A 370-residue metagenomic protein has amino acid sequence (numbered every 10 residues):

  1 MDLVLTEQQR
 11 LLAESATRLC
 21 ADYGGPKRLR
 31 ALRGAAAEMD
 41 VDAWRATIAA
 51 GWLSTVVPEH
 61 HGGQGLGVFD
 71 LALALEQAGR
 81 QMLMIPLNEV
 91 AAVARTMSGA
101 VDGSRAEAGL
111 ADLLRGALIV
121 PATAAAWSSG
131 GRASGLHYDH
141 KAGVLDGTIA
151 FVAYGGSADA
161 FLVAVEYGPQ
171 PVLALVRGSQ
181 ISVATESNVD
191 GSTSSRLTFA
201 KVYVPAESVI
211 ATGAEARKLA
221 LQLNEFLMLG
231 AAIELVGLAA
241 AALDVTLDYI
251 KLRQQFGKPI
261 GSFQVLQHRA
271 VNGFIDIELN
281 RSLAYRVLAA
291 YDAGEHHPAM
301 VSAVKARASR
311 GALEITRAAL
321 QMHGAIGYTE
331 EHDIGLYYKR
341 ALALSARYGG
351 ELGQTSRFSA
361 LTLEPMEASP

Functional and structural regions predicted by a protein language model:
M1-Q81, G103, G116, Q222-P370: Alpha-helical interface subdomain recognition
L66-G67, G130-A133, Y154-A158: Short glycine/proline-enriched turns and hinge-like loops at secondary-structure junctions
L83-G103: N-terminal glycine-rich flavin-associated loop
R115-A117, R132, S157-D159, Q170 (+5 more regions): A generic structural signal for well-ordered coil/turn residues at beta-strand boundaries that shape enzyme active-site
R115-S128: A short, Trp-centered hydrophobic/proline-enriched beta-strand micro-motif
G131-D146, E295, H332: Cytochrome P450 C-terminal beta-domain/meander region
A133-L136, F151-V152, R177-T212: Flexible, small-/acidic-enriched active-site or ligand-binding loops
D146-I181: A short core secondary-structure module
